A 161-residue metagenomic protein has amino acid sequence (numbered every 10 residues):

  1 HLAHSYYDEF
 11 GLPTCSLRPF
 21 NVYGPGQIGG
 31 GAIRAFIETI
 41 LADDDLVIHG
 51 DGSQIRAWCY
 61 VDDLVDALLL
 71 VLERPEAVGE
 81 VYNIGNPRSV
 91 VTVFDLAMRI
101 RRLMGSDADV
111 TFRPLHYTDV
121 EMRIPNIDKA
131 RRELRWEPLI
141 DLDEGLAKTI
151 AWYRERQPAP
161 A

Functional and structural regions predicted by a protein language model:
H1, I33-R34, D109-T111: A generic local structural motif
H1-C15, L41-A42: Active-site Tyr-X1-5-Lys
L2-Y6, F36, L96: Hydrophobic alpha-helix immediately C-terminal to the catalytic Tyr-X-X-X-Lys motif of short-chain
S5, N21-V22, R135: Short switch/coupling loops within ABC ATPase nucleotide-binding domains
L12-G31, I55: Flexible, glycine-rich beta-alpha linker
I40-A161: C-terminal substrate-binding subdomain of Rossmann-fold SDR/epimerase-dehydratase oxidoreductases
